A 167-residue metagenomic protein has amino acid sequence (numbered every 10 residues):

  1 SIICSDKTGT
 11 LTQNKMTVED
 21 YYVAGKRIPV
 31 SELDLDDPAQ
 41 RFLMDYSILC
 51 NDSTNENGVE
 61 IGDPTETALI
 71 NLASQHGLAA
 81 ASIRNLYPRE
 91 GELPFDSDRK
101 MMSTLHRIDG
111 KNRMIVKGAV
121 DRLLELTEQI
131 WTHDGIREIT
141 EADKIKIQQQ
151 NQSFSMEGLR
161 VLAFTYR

Functional and structural regions predicted by a protein language model:
S1-R167: Conserved cytosolic headpiece of P-type ATPases
